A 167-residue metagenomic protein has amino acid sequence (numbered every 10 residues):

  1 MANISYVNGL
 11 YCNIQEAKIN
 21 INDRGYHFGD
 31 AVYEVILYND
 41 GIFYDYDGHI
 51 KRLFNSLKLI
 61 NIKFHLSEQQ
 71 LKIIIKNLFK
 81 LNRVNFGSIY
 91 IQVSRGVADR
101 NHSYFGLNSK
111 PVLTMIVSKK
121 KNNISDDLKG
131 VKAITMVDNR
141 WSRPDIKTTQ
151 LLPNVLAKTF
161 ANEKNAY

Functional and structural regions predicted by a protein language model:
M1-N77, D99-Y167: Helix-start/capping segments and mature chain N-termini
I75, K80-V93, R100: Ordered, amphipathic secondary-structure segments that act as subunit-interaction surfaces in large macromolecular
